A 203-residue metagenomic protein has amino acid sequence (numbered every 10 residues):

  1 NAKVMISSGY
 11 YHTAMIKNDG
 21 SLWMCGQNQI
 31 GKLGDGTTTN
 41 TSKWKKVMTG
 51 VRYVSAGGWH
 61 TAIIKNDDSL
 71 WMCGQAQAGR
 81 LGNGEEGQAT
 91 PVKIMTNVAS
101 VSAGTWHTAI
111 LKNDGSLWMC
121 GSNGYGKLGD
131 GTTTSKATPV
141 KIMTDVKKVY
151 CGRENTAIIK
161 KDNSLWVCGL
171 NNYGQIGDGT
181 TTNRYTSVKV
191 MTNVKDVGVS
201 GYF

Functional and structural regions predicted by a protein language model:
N1-M15, S21-C25, T38, M72: An edge-strand/N-cap motif at the start of beta-rich repeat modules
N1-M5, M15, D67, E85-G87 (+1 more regions): Intrinsically disordered, low-complexity linker/propeptide segments enriched in Ser/Thr/Gly/Pro and acidic residues
H12-M15, M24, H60-I63, M72 (+5 more regions): Conserved core positions of repeat-based scaffolds
K17-N18, K32, K65-N66, R80 (+4 more regions): Intrinsically disordered, low-complexity repeat regions of secreted/extracellular protein precursors
G26-K43, C73-T90, C120-T138, C168-T186 (+1 more regions): Short glycine/serine- and acidic-residue-enriched loop/turn motifs that recur at repeat junctions
T39-N40, G50-Y53, N97-A99, S135 (+2 more regions): Short coil/turn segments at the loop-to-beta-strand junctions that recur within blades of beta-propeller repeat folds
